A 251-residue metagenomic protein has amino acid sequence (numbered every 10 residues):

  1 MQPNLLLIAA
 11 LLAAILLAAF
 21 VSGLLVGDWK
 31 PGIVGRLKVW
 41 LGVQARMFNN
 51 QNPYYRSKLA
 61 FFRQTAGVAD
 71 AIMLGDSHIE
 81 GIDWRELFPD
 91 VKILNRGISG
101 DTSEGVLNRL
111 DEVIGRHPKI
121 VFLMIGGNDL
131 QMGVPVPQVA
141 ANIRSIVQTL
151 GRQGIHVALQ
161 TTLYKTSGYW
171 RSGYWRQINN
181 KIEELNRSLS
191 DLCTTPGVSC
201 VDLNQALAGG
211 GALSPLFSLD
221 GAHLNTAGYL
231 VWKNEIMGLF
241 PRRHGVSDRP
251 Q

Functional and structural regions predicted by a protein language model:
M1-D70, W84, R116, S172 (+3 more regions): N-terminal secretory targeting modules
K38-S145: Conserved SGNH/GDSL esterase-like catalytic core that processes O-acyl groups on lipids and polysaccharides
G75, G97, T161, N204-L207: Residues at the C-termini of beta-strands that transition into short coil/loop
P89-V91, Q153, P196: Short, structured coil segments at secondary-structure junctions
K119, Q153-H156, V198: A short helix->loop->beta-strand "cap" motif at the edges of active sites that frequently abuts
M124, Q160-T161: Alpha/beta-hydrolase-fold catalytic nucleophile elbow
A141, S145-Q148, R152, E184-D191: Alpha-helical scaffolding segments of alpha/beta enzyme cores, especially the outer helices of TIM-barrel or partial
Y164-Q251: Catalytic His-Asp segment of secreted/periplasmic serine-dependent ester chemistry enzymes
